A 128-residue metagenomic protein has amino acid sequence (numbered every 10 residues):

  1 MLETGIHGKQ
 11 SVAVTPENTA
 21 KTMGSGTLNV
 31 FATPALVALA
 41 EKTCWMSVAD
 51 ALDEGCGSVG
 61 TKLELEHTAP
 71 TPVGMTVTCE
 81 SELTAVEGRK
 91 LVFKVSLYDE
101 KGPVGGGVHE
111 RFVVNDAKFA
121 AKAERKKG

Functional and structural regions predicted by a protein language model:
M1-F31: Catalytic strand-loop segment that frames the active site of acyl-thioester-processing enzymes
E3-K9, K62, T76-T78, K90-V92 (+1 more regions): Intrinsic-disorder/low-complexity, polar/charged segments enriched in Ser/Thr/Lys/Arg/Asp/Glu/Gln
S11-A13, E66, V108-F112: Generic structural detector for well-ordered beta-strands
T33-V37: Conserved N-terminal beta-strand and adjoining loop/helix that marks the start of the Nudix/MutT-like hydrolase domain
W45-T78: Hydrophobic beta-strand-centered segment that forms part of the acyl-chain substrate-binding groove
L65-E100: Hydrophobic beta-sheet segments that form the core/acyl-binding groove of ACP/CoA-dependent acyl-chain-processing
G105, E110-G128: C-terminal output/interaction extensions
